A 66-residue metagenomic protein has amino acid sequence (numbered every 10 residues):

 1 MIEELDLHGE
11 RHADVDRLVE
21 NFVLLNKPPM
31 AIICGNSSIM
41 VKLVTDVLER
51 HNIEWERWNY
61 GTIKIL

Functional and structural regions predicted by a protein language model:
M1-L66: Long, charged, low-complexity intrinsically disordered regions
